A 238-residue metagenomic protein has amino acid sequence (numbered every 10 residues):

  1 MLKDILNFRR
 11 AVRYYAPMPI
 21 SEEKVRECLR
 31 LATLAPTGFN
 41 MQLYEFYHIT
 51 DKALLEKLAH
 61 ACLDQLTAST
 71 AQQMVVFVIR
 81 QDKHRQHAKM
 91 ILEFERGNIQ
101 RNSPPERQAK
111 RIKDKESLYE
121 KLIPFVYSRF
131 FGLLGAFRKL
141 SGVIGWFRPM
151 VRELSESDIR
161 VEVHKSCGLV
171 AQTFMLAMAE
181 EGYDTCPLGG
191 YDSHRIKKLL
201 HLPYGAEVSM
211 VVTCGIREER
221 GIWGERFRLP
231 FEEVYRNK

Functional and structural regions predicted by a protein language model:
M1-K238: Acidic, surface-exposed loops and disordered segments
